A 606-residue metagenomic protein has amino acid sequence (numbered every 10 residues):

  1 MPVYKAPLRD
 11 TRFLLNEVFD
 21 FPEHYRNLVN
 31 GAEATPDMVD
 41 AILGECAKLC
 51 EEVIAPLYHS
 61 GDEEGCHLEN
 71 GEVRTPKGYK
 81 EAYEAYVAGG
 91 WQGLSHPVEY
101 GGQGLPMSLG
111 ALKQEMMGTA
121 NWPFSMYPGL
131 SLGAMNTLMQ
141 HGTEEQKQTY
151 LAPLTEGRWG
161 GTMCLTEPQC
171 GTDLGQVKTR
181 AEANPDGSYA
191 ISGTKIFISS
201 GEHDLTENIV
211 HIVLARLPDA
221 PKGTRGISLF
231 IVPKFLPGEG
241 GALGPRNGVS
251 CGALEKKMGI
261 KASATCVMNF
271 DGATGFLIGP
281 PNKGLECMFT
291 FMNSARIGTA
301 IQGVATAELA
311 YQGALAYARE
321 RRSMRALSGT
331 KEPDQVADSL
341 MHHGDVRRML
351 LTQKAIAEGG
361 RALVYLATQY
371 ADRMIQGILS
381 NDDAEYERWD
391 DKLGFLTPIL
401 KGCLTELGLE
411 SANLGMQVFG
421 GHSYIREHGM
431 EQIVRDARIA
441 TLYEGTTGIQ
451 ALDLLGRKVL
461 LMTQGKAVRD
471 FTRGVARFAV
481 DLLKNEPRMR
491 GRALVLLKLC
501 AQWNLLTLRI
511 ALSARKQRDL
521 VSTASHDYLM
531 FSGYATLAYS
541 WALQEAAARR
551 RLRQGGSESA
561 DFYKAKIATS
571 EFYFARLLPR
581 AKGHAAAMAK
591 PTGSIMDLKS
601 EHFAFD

Functional and structural regions predicted by a protein language model:
M1-S125, T149, D372, L379 (+1 more regions): Amphipathic, small/basic residue-rich leader segments at the start of a protein or domain
P2-K5, F19, G90, A190 (+4 more regions): Alpha-helix capping/hinge segments and adjacent helical runs
G31-E33, E63-T75, C287-G298, Q312-Q353 (+4 more regions): Glycine-rich cofactor-pocket loops
D62, C66, Y79, Y127-S131 (+5 more regions): Internal maturation/activation junctions in enzymes
L132-A134, T143-Q146, Y150, E444-T446 (+1 more regions): A structural-propensity feature for long, helix-poor, extended segments
S188, S192-R246: A short core secondary-structure module
F197-S199, L236-G252, K257, A264-A295 (+2 more regions): A glycine-rich, basic-preceded beta-loop-alpha segment at the flavin cofactor/substrate interface of flavin-utilizing
L461, R477-D606: C-terminal amphipathic alpha-helical interaction region
